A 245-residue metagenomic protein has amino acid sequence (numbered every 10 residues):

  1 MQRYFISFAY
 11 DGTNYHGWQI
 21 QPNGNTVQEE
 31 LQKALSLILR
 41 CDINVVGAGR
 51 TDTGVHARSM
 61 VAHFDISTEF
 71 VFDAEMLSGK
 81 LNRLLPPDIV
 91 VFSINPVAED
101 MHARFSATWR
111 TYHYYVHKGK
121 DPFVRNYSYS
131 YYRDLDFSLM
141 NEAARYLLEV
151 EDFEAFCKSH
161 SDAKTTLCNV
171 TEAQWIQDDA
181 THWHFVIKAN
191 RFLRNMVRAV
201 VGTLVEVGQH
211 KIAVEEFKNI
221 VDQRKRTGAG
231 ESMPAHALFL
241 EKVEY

Functional and structural regions predicted by a protein language model:
M1-Y245: Structured-RNA-binding interfaces characteristic of tRNA pseudouridine synthases
